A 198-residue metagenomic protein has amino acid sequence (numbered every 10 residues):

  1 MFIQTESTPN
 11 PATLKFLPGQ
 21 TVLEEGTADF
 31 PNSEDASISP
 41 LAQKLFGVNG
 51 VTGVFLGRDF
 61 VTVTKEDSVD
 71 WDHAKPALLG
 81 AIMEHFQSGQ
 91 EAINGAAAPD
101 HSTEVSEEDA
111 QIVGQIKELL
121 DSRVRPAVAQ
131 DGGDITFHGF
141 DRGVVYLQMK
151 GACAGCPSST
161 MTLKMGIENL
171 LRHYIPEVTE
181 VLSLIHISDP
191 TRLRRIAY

Functional and structural regions predicted by a protein language model:
E6-N32, P76-A77, E84-E118: N-terminal presequence-like segments and adjacent domain-start helices
L23-E25, S33-E34, V63-V69, V145-K164: A short interface-forming secondary-structure element
N32-V48, E118-R125: Short amphipathic alpha-helix segments
A42-F60, D134, R172-V181: Short acidic amphipathic segments
V69-F86, P157-T160: Charge-rich, low-aromatic oligomerization/scaffolding segments with amphipathic character
F86-I93, L170-S183: Flexible helix-coil linker/hinge segments at domain or subdomain boundaries
E107-P157: Strongly charged, low-complexity linkers/loops
I185-T191: Conserved small/polar residues in nucleotide/adenosyl-binding loops
